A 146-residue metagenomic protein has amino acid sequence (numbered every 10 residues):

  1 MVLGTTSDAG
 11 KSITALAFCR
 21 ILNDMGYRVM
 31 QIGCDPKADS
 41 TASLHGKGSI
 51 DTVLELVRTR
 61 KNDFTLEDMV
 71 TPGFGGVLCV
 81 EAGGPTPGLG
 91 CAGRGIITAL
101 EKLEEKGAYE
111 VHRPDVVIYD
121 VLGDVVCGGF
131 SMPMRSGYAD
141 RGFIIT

Functional and structural regions predicted by a protein language model:
M1-V29: Walker A (P-loop) phosphate-binding motif
G4-T5, A82, T146: Short glycine-centered, acidic/aromatic-flanked micro-motifs in structured strand/loop junctions that mark active-site
D8, L16, C34, G93-I97: Electropositive phosphate-/nucleotide-binding environments in soluble metabolic enzymes
K11-A15, A38-T41, V121-G129: Short glycine/serine/threonine-rich phosphate/pyrophosphate-binding segments that cradle anionic phosphate groups
F18-G83: N-terminal phosphate/diphosphate-binding loop that engages ATP/GTP or pyrophosphate donors across diverse enzyme folds
Q31-G33, I118, I145: Generic enzyme active-site microenvironment
L78-Y138: Phosphate-binding/switch loop-helix module in NTP-utilizing enzymes
D140-T146: Conserved beta-strand/loop subsegment of P-loop NTPase cores
